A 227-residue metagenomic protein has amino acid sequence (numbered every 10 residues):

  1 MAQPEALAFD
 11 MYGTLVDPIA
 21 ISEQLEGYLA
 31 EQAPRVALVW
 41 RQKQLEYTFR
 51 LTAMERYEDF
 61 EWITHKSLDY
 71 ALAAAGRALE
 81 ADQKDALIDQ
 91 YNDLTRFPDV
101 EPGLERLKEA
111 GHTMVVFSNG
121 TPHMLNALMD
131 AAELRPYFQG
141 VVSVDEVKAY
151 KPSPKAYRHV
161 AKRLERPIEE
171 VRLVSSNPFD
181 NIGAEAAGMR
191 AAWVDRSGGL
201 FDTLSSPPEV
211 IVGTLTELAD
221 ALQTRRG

Functional and structural regions predicted by a protein language model:
M1-L45: Active-site neighborhood of HAD-like aspartate-dependent phosphohydrolases
M1-P4, E105-K108, T121-P122, N126-G227: Asp-based, Mg2+/Mn2+-dependent phosphohydrolase catalytic module
I21, V36-A37, Q83, L134-Y137: Hydrophobic side chains within well-formed alpha-helices
E23-Q24, V39, K66-Y70, A86 (+4 more regions): Alpha-helical elements of Rossmann-like donor-binding domains used by nucleotide-donor carbohydrate transfer enzymes
L25, W40-Q44, T64, L87-Y91 (+1 more regions): Hydrophobic alpha-helical core bundles mediating ligand binding, dimerization, or RNAP-core interactions
L29-A33, A74-L79, E109-A110, E133-Y137 (+1 more regions): Short helix-capping segments at alpha-helix termini
P34, T48-D85: A metal-dependent, Asp-based hydrolase signature
E61-W62, L79-V116, N126, P154: Short, acidic loop-to-helix structural element flanking the phosphoryl-transfer center in phosphate-processing enzymes
